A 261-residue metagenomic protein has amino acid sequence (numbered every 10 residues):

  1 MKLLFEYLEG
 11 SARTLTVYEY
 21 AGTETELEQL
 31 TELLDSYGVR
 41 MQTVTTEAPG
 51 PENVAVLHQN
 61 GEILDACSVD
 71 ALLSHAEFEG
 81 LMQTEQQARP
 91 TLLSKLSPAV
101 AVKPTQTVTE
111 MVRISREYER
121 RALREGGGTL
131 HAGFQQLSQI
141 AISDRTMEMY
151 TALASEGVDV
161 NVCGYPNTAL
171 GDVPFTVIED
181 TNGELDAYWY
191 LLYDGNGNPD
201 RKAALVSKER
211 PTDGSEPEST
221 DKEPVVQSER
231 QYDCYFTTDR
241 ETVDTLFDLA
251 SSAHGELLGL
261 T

Functional and structural regions predicted by a protein language model:
M1-K103, E110-V112: N-terminal localization/anchoring segments of enzymes in phospholipid and broader phosphate metabolism
E6-Q29, L34-M41, E110-L170: Primarily the HKD phosphodiesterase
S11-L15, L92-A99, K103, M111 (+4 more regions): Generic alpha-helix detector with strongest preference for long hydrophobic helices that associate with membranes
A21-T23, D70, S74-T105, L205-T261: Signature of lipid phosphatidyltransferase scaffolds
R40-G50, D159-T168, I178-L185: A generic structural motif
P49-C67, V173-Y235: HKD (HxKxxxxD) catalytic microenvironment of the phospholipase D
L72-E77, G157-P166, W189-G197: Short, surface-exposed, charge-dense and proline/glycine-enriched linear segments
P104, V108-S115, P174-N182: Short linear interaction motifs
